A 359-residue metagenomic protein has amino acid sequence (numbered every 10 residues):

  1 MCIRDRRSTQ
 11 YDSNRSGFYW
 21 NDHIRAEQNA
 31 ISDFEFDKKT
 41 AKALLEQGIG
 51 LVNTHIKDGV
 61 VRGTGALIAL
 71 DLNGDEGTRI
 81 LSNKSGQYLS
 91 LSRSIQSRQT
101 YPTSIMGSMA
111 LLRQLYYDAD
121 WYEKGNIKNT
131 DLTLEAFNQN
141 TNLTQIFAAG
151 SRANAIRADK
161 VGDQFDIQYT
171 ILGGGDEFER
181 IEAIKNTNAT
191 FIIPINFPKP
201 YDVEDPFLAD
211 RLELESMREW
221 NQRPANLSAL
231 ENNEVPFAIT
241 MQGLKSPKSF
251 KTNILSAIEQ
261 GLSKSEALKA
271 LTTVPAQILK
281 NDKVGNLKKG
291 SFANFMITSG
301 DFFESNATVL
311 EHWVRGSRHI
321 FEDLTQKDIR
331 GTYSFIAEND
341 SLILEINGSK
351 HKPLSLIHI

Functional and structural regions predicted by a protein language model:
M1-D5, I357-I359: Conserved small/polar residues in nucleotide/adenosyl-binding loops
R4-H55: Metal-associated gating/positioning segment near the N- to mid-region
R7, R180-A183, P200-F207, T308: Short, charged, surface-exposed secondary-structure boundary motifs
R15-Y19, R25-E27, T144, T190-T298: His/Asp/Glu-enriched, well-ordered alpha-helical/loop segment that forms or immediately abuts the divalent-metal
F36-F178, D282, F302, T308 (+3 more regions): Polyanionic/metal-chelating signatures
G162-Q168, N186-I192, P236: Glycine-enriched alpha-helix->loop->beta-strand junction motifs that scaffold or abut catalytic
F292-T325: C-terminal cap of metal-dependent C-N hydrolases
T325-I343, H351-L356: Tryptophan-anchored aromatic micro-motifs
